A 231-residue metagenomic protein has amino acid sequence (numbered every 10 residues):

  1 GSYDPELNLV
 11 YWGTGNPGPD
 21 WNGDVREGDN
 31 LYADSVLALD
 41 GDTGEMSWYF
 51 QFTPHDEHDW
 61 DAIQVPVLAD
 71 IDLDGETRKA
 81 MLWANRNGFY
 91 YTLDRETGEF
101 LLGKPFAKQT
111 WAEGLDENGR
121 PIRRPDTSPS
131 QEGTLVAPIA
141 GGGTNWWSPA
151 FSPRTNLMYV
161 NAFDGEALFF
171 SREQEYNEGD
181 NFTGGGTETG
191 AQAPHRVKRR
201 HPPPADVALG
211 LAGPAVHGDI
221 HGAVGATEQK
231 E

Functional and structural regions predicted by a protein language model:
S2-E231: Beta-sheet-rich non-transmembrane sensory/scaffold domains
